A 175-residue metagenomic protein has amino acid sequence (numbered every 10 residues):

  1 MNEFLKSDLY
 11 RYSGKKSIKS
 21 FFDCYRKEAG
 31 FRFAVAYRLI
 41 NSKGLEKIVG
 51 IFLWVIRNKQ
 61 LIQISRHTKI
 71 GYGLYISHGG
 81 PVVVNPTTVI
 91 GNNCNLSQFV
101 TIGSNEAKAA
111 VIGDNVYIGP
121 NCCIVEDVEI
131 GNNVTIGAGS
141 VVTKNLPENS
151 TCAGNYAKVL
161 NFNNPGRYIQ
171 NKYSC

Functional and structural regions predicted by a protein language model:
M1-Q60, Y168-C175: Terminal amphipathic alpha-helical/low-complexity segments used for targeting or macromolecular assembly
Q60, S65-R66, G71-Y72, S77-P86 (+11 more regions): Left-handed beta-helix
